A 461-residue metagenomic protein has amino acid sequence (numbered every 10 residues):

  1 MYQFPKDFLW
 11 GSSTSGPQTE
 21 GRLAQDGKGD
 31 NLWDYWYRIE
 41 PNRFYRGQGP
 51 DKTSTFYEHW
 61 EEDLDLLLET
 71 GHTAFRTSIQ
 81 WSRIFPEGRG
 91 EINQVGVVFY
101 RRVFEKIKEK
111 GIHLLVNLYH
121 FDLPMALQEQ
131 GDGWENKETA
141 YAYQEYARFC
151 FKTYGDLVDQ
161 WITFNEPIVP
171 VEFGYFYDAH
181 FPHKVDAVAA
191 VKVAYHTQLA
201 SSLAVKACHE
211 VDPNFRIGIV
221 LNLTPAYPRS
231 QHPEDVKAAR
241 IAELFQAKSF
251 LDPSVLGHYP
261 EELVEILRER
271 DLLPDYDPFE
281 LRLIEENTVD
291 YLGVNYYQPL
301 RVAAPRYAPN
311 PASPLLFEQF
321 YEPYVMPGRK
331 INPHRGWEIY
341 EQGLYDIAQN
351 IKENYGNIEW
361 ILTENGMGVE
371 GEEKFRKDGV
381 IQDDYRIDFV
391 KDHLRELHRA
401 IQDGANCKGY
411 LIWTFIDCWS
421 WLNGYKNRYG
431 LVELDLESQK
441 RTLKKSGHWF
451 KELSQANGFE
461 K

Functional and structural regions predicted by a protein language model:
M1-F44, L68, E87-R89, V97-K461: Active-site region of glycoside hydrolase catalytic domains
Y45-H59, E135-K137: Active-site mouth loops of central-metabolism enzymes
T55, H59-Q80, E286-Y291, N354: Catalytic domains of carbohydrate-active enzymes, especially glycoside hydrolases
I79-I92: Glycine-rich, proline-tolerant flexible connector loops at the mouths of alpha/beta enzymes
